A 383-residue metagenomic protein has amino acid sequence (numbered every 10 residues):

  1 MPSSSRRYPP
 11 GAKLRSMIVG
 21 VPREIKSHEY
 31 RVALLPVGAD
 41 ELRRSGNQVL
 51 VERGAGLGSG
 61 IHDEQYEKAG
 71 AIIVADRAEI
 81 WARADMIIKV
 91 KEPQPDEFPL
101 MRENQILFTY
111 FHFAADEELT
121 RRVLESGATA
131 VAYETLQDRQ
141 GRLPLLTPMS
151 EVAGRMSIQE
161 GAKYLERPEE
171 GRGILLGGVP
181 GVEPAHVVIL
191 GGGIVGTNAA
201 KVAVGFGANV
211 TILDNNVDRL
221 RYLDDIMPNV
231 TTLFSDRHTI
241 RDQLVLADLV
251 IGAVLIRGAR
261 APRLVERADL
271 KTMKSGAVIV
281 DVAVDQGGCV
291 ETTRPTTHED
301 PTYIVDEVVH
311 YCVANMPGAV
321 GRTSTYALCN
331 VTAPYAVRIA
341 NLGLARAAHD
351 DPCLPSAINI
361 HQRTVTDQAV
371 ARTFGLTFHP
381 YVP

Functional and structural regions predicted by a protein language model:
P2, Y8-G11, I18, E24 (+2 more regions): Glycine/serine-rich phosphate-binding loop and adjoining beta1-alpha1 elements at the start of nucleotide-handling
S5-P10, L14-R122, S126: An N-terminal-biased, well-structured beta-alpha scaffold segment characteristic of Rossmann-like dinucleotide-binding
P22-I61, P168-L255: Glycine-rich phosphate/diphosphate-binding loop of Rossmann-like nucleotide-binding domains
D85, K91-E92, F111-H112, D236 (+3 more regions): Short glycine-/small-residue-rich Rossmann-like dinucleotide-binding loops
E92, V152, G193-I194: Residue-level detector of alpha-helix initiation sites
E134-L176, V284, C289-P383: Adenosine-phosphate binding glycine-rich loop
D225-D306: Rossmann-like adenosine-cofactor binding region
